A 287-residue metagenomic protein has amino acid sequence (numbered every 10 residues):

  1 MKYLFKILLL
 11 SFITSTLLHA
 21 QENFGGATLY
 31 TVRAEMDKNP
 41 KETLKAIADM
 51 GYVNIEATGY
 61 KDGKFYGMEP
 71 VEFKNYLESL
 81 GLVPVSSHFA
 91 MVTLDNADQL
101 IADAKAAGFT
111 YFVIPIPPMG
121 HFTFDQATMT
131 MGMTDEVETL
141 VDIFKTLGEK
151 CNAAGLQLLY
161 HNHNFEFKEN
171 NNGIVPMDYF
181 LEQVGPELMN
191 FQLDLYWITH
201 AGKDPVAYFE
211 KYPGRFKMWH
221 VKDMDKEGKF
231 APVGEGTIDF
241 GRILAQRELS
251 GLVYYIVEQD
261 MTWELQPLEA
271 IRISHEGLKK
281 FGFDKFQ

Functional and structural regions predicted by a protein language model:
M1-E22: Bacterial Sec-dependent N-terminal signal peptides
H19-Y111, P118, E276-K279, F283-Q287: N-terminal pre-domain/capping segments
Q21-T31, E35-M50, D178-L193, W197-Q287: Histidine-acidic metal/acid-base catalytic patches
T31-R33, G59-K61, A90-T93, P118-G120 (+4 more regions): Active-site-proximal loop/turn and secondary-structure-junction residues that shape catalytic pockets, frequently
E56, S86-H88, V113, L159 (+3 more regions): Conserved beta-strand positions in the central sheet of alpha/beta enzyme cores
F65-S86, F124-E138, I143, L156 (+1 more regions): Short acidic, glycine/proline-enriched helix-loop-strand junctions
L82, F109-T110, L156, L249-V253: A short helix->loop->beta-strand "cap" motif at the edges of active sites that frequently abuts
L94-N190: Active-site acidic/histidine proton-transfer and metal-coordination neighborhood in alpha/beta enzyme cores
